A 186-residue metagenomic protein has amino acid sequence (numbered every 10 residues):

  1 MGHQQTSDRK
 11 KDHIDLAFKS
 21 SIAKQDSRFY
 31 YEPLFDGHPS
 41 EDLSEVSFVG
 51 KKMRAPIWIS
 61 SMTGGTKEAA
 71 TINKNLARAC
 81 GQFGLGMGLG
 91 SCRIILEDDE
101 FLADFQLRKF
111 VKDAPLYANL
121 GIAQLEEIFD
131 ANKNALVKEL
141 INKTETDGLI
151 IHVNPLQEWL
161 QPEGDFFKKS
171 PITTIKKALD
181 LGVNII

Functional and structural regions predicted by a protein language model:
M1-V49, M53: An N-cap/entry alpha-helix motif that binds or orients negatively charged groups
F35, T63-G65, Q124-E126: Residues that cap or initiate secondary-structure elements
S40-G50, N73-L76, E100-K109, A135-L140: Short, charged beta->alpha transition segments
F48-E100: Active-site cofactor/substrate anionic-group-binding motifs, chiefly glycine- and Lys/Arg-rich phosphate-binding loops
S61-M62, G90-S91, L120-G121, I151-N154: Fold-independent oxyanion-binding glycine-rich loops and adjacent beta-strand/coil segments at enzyme active sites
A69-I72, D98-L102, E127-A131, Q161-P162: Short, conserved acidic/polar surface loops in the N-terminal third of protein domains
A77-Q82, K112-L116, A123-I186: Alpha/beta enzyme core
F83-A123: A gly/proline- and charged-residue-enriched helix-loop-helix capping module
